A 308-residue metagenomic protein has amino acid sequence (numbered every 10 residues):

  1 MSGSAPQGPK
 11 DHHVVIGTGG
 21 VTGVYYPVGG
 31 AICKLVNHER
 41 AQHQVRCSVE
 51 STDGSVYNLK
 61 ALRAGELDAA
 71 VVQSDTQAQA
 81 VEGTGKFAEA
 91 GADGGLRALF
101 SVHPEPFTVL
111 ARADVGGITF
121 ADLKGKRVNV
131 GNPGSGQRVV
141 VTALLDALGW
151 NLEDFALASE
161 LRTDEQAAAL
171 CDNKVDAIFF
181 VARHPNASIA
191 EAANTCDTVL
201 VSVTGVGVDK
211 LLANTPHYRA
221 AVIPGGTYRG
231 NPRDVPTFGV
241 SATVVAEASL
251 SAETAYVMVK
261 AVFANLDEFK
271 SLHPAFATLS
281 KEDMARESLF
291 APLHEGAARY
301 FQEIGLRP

Functional and structural regions predicted by a protein language model:
M1-D11: Short, low-complexity disordered leader/linker segments with a strong preference for bacterial N-terminal type II
D11, Q42-Q44, G54-Y57, A64 (+5 more regions): Extracytoplasmic
D11-E39, V45, E105-D172, E287 (+1 more regions): Bilobed "Venus flytrap"/periplasmic-binding protein-like clamshell domains and structurally analogous long
V24-R63, D68, N231-P232: Extracytoplasmic small-molecule ligand-binding "clamshell" domains of the periplasmic binding protein/Venus flytrap
N58-L99: N-terminal segment of the mature folded domain
S74-T76, T84-K86, V115, L152-L250: Pocket-lining segment of extracytoplasmic ligand-binding domains
E89-V102, F107, T227-P236: A structural signal for short loop-to-beta-strand junctions that line the ligand-binding cleft of periplasmic/secreted
E165, D172-N173, A177, A182-L200 (+4 more regions): An extracytoplasmic/periplasmic, membrane-proximal ligand-sensing/linker region
